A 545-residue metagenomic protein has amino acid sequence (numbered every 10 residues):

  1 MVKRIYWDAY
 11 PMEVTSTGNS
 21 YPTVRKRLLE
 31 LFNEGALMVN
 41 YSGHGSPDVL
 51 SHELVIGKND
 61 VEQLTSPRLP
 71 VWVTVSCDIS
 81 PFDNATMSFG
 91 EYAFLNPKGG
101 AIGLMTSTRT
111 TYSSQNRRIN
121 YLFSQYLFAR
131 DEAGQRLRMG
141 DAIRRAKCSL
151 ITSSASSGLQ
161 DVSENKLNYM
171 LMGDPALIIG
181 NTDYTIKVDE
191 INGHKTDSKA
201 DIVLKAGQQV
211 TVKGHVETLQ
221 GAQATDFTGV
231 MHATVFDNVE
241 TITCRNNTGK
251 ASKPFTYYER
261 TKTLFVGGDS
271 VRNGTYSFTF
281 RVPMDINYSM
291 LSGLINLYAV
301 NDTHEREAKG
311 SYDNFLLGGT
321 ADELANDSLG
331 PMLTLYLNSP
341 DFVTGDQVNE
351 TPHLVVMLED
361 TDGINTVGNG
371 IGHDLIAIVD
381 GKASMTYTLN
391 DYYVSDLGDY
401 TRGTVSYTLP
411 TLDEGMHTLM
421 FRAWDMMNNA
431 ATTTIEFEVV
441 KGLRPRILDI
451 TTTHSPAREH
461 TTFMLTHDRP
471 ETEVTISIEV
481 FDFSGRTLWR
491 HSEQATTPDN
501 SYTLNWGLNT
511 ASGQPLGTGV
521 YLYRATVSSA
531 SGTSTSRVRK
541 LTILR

Functional and structural regions predicted by a protein language model:
M1-G268, R272-R281, S289-L291, L297-G319 (+2 more regions): Cysteine-dependent hydrolase recognition
L171-Q220, G318-H353, E359, E438-P456: Short, compositionally biased P/S/T/A/G/V-rich stretches that sit at domain boundaries
V203-A206, T218-V230, Y288, V343-V348 (+3 more regions): A short beta-turn/strand-edge loop motif at beta-sheet boundaries
H232-G318, T334-L337, D341, V355-K441 (+2 more regions): Long, low-complexity serine/threonine/glycine- and acidic-rich segments characteristic of extracellular
S292-N296, M416-M420, T462, T475 (+1 more regions): Short, conserved beta-strand segments of beta-strand-rich sandwich/propeller modules, principally
L409-E414, E493-G532: Short, surface-exposed loop/turn motifs with a glycine/proline- and acidic-biased composition
I435-E436, V440, F463, Q514-R545: C-terminal tail/sorting-segment detector
E438-D482, S492, T503-W506, S529-S531: Glycine-centered coil/turn sites that cap beta-strands in beta-rich domains
